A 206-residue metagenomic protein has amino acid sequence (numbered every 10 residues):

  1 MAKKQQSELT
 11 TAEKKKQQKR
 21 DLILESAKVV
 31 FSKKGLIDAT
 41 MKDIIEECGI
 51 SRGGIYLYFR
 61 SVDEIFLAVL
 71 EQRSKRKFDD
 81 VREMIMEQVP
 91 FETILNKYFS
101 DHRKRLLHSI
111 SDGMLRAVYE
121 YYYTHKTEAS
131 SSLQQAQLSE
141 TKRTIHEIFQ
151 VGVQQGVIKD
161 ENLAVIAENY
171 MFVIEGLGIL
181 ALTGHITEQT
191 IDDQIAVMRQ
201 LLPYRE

Functional and structural regions predicted by a protein language model:
M1-Q18: N-terminal intrinsically disordered/low-complexity leader segments
M1-Q6, K97-R105, R143-Q155, M171-E206: C-terminal peripheral helix-coil segments that are non-catalytic and often amphipathic
K16-K19, T141, L163-Y170, I191: Short amphipathic alpha-helix in the helical subdomain of ABC transporter nucleotide-binding domains
K19, V62, R73-K77, Y98 (+4 more regions): Hydrophobic/aromatic residues within well-ordered alpha-helical segments
L22, S26, V30-E64, A68: Helix-turn-helix
A68, Q72, R82-I110, I166-Y170 (+1 more regions): Hydrophobic alpha-helical connector segments
K75, E83, T127-Q154, V165-E168: Amphipathic alpha-helical packing segments from all-alpha helical-bundle domains
L106-A129, L182: Amphipathic alpha-helical segments used for helix-helix packing
